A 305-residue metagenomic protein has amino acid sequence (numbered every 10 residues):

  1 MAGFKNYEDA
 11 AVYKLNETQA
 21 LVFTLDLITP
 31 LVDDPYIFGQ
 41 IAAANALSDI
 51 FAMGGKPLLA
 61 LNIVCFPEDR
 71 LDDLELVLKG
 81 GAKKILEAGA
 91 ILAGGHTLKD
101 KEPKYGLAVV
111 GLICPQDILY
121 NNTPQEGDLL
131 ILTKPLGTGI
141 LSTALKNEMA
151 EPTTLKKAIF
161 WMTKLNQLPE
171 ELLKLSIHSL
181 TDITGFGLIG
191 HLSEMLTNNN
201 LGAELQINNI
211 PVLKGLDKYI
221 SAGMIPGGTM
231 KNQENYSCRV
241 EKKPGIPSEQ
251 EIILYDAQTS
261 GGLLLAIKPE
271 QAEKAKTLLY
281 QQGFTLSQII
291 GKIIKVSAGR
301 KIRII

Functional and structural regions predicted by a protein language model:
M1-I305: Helix-biased detector of long, well-ordered alpha-helical tracts
